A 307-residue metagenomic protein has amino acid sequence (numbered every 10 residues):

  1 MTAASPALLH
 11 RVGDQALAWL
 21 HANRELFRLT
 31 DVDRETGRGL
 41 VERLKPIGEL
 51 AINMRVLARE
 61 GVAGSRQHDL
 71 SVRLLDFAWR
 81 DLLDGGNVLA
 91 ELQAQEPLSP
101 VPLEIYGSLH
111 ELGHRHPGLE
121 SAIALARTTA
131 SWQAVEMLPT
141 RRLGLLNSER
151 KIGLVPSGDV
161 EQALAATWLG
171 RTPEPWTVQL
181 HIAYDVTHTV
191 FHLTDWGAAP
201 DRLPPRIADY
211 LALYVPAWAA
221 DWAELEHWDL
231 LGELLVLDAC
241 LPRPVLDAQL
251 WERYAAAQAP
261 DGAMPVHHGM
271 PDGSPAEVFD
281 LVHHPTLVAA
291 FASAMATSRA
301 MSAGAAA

Functional and structural regions predicted by a protein language model:
M1-R66, L70, E111, A122-A130 (+2 more regions): Terminal, non-catalytic domain-edge segments
I52-R59, N147-R150, F191-D195, V236-C240 (+1 more regions): Short glycine/serine- and small hydrophobic-enriched flexible loop segments
D76-D229, A239-L241, W251: Eukaryote-skewed repeat-based solenoidal scaffolds used as protein-protein interaction platforms, primarily
L225-L234, F279-L287: Amphipathic alpha-helical protein-interaction segments enriched in hydrophobic
